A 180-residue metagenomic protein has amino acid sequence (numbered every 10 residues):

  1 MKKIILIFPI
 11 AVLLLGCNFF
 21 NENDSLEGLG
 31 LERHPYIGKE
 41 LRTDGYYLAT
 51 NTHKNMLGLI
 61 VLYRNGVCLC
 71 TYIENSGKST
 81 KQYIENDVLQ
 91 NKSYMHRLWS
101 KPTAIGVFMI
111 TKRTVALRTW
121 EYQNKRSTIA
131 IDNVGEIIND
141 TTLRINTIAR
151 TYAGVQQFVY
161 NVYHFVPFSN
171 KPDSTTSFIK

Functional and structural regions predicted by a protein language model:
I4-L14: Sec-dependent N-terminal signal peptides
C17-I105, A116-K180: Lipid interaction determinants
T111-V115: Short, conserved beta-turn/loop elements at beta-strand boundaries and strand-helix junctions
